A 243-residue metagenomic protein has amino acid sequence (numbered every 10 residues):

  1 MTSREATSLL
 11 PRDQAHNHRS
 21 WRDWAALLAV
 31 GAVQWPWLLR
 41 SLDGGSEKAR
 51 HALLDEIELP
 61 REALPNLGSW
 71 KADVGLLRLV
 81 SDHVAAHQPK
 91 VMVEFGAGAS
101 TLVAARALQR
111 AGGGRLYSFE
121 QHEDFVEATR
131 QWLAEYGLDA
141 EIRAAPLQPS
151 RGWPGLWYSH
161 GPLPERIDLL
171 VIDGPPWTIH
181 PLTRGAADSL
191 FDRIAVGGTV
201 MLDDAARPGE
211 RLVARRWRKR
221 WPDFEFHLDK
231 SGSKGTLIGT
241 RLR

Functional and structural regions predicted by a protein language model:
M1-E58, A63-L64: Membrane-proximal basic amphipathic "stem/tether" segments
L54-H87: Class I SAM-dependent methyltransferase Rossmann-like catalytic core, especially the SAM/SAH-binding loop
H87-G98: Conserved class I S-adenosyl-L-methionine
A99-A111: Conserved SAM-binding loop of SAM-dependent methyltransferases across substrates and taxa, primarily the Class I
G113-E120: Conserved SAM-binding motif I beta-strand of class I
A128-E165: S-adenosyl-L-methionine
S150-W153, W157-S189: A conserved mid-domain beta-alpha-beta active-site/ligand-binding segment of alpha/beta enzyme cores
P175-R243: C-terminal substrate-binding/active-site "lid" region of AdoMet-derived donor-dependent transferases
